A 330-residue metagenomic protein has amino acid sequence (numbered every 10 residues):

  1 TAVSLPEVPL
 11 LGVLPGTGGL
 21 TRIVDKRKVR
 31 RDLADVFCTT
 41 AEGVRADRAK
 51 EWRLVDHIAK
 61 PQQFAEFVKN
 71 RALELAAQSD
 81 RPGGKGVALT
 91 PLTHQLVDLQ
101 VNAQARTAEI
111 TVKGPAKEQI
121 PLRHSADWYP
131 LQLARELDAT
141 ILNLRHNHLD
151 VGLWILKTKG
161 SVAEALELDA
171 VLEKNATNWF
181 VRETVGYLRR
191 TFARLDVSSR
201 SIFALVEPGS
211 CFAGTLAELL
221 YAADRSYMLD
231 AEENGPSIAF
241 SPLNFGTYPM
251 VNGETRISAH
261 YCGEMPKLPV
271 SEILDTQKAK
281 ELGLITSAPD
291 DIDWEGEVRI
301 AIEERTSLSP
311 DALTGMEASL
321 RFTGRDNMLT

Functional and structural regions predicted by a protein language model:
T1, P6-E7, A59-Q63, V206-E207 (+2 more regions): Short beta->alpha connector loops at strand-helix junctions that form conserved, small/polar/Pro-enriched
T1, T107-I110, P130-W179, G186-L205 (+1 more regions): A structural preference for short, pocket-lining loop segments at secondary-structure junctions
T1-A34, A213-L268: CoA-thioester-processing core
S4, D98, E109-T111, I155-K157 (+5 more regions): Structured core elements
G19, R31-S125, Y129, L149-D150 (+5 more regions): Amphipathic alpha-helical segments at domain termini/boundaries
K26, V87-Q95, A139-N143, Y248-V251 (+1 more regions): Terminal low-complexity tails and localization/encapsulation signals of metabolic enzymes
H124, D169-A176, E218-A222: Short secondary-structure boundary/capping segments
S210: Extracytoplasmic Gram-positive cell-surface binding/anchoring modules and repeats
